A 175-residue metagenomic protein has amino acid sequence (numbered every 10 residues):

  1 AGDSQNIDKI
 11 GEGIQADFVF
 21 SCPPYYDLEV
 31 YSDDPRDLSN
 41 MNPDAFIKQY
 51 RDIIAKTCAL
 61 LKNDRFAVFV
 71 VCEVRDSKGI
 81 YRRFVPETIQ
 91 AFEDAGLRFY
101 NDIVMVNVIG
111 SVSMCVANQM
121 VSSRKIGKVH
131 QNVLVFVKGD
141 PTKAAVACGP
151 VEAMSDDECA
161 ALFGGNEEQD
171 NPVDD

Functional and structural regions predicted by a protein language model:
A1-D175: Class I S-adenosyl-L-methionine-dependent methyltransferase catalytic core
